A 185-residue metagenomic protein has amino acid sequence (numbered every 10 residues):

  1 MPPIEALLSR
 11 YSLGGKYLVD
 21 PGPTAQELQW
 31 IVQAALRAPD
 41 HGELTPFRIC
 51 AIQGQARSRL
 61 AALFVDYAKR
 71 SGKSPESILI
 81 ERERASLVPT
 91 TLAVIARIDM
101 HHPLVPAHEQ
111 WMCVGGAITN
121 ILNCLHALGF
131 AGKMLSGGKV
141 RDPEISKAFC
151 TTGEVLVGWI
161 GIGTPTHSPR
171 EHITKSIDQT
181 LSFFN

Functional and structural regions predicted by a protein language model:
M1-L87, N185: N-terminal amphipathic, basic helical "cap/leader" segment at the start of enzyme domains
P3-S9, G14, V155-N185: C-terminal helix-cap and adjacent tail motif
A35, L92, I98-K147: Small-aliphatic-rich amphipathic alpha-helix that forms the alpha element of a beta-alpha
L44-F47, A127, A131, V157: Short secondary-structure junction motifs
Q55, A96-I98, T166: Short, flexible active-site-adjacent loop segments at beta-strand->alpha-helix junctions, enriched in small/polar
L87-A93: A structural motif
V94-I95, G161: Short beta-strand segments
I145-V157: Short, electropositive alpha-helical surface patch
